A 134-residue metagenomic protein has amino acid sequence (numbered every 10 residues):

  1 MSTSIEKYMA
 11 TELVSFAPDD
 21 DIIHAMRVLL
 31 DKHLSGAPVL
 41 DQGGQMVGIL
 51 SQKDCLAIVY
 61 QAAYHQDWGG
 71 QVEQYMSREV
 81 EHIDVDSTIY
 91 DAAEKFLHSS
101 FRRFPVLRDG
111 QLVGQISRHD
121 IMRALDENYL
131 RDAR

Functional and structural regions predicted by a protein language model:
M1-E12, S51-H82, D86-L97, L112 (+1 more regions): Tandem CBS (Bateman) regulatory domains
S2-Y8, D21-M26, V39-G48, V72-Q74: Short charge-dense sequence patches
S15, D19, Q45, A62-Q66: A generic helix-loop boundary/linker signal
F16-H33, L40, I83-S100, V106-L107 (+2 more regions): The conserved cystathionine-beta-synthase
L29, A37-K53, F96, F104-D120: A glycine-centered beta-loop-beta connector
